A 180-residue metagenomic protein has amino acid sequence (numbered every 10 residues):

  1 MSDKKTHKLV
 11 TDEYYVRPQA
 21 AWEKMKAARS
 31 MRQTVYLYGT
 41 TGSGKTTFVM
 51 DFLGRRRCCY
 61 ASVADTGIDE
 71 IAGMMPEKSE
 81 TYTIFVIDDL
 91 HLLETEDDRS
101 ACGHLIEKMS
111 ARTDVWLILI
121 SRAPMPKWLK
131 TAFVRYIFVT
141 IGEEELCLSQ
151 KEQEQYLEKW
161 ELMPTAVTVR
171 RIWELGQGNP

Functional and structural regions predicted by a protein language model:
M1-E23: Conserved adenine-nucleotide phosphate-binding loops and their immediately adjacent elements
M31-V49: Walker A/P-loop nucleotide-binding motif
G42, T47-F48, T140, E158-P180: Amphipathic alpha-helical "lid/sensor" segments that cap RecA-like P-loop NTPase cores
G54-I68: Conserved catalytic segments around the Walker B and adjacent sensor/switch elements of P-loop NTPase domains
E77-C102: Conserved P-loop NTPase "ATPase switch" module shared by AAA+ and STAND
L92, L105-A132: Sensor-1/coupling segment of RecA-like P-loop NTPase cores
R135, E152-M163: Conserved AAA+ ATPase "sensor/coupling" helix adjacent to the nucleotide-binding pocket
V139-Q150: Conserved AAA+ ATPase "SRH/arginine-finger" region at the nucleotide-binding site
